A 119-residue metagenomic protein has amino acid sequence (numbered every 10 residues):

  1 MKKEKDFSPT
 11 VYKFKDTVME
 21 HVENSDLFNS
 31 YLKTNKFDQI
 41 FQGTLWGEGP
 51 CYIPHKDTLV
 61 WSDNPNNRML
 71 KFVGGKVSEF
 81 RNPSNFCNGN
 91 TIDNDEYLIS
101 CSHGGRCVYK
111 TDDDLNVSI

Functional and structural regions predicted by a protein language model:
M1-I119: Sequence-structural signature of mature extracellular/luminal beta-sheet repeat domains, prominently beta-propellers
